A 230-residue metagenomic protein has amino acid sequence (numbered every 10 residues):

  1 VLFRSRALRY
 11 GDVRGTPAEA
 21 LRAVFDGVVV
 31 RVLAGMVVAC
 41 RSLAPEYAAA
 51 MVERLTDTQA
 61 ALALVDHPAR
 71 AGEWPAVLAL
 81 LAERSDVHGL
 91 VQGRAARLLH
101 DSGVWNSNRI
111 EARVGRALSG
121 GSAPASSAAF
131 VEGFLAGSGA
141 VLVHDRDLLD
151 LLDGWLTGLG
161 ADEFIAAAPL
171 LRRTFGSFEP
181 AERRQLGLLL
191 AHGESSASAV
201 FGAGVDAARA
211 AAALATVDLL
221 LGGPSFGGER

Functional and structural regions predicted by a protein language model:
V1-R230: Extended repeat-based interaction scaffolds and adjacent low-complexity, acidic/S/T/P-biased segments that form broad
